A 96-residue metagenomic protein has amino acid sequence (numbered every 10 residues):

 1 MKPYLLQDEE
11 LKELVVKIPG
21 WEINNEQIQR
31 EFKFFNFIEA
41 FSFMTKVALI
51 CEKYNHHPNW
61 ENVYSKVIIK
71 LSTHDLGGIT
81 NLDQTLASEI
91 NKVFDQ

Functional and structural regions predicted by a protein language model:
M1-Q96: Charge-rich alpha-helical segments
